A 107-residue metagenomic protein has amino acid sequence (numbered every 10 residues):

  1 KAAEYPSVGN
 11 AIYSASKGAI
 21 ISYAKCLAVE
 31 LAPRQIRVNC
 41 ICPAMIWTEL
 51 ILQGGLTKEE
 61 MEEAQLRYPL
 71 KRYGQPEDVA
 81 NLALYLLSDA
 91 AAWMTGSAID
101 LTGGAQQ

Functional and structural regions predicted by a protein language model:
E4-N10, A32: Active-site "substrate specificity/gating" loop of NAD(P)-dependent dehydrogenases, especially the short-chain
Y5, L84, T95-Q107: Short C-terminal tail/terminal secondary-structure segment of NAD(P)H-dependent dehydrogenase/reductase domains
V8-I12, C26, L50: Conserved catalytic loop/helix region of short-chain dehydrogenase/reductase
S16, A24: Active-site helix of classical SDR
I21, C42-Q53: Short, flexible catalytic-loop segment of classical short-chain dehydrogenase/reductase
V29-P33, A92: Alpha-helical segment proximal to the catalytic Tyr-Lys
R37-W47, L87, D100-T102: Conserved SDR Rossmann-fold cofactor-binding beta-strand/turn motif
Y68-V79: A conserved structural motif in NAD(P)-dependent oxidoreductases
